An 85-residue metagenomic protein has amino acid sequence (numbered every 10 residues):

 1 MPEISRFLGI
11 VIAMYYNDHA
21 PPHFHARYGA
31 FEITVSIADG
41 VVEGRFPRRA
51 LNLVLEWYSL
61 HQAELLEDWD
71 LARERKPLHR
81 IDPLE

Functional and structural regions predicted by a protein language model:
M1-E85: Basic nucleic-acid-binding interfaces
